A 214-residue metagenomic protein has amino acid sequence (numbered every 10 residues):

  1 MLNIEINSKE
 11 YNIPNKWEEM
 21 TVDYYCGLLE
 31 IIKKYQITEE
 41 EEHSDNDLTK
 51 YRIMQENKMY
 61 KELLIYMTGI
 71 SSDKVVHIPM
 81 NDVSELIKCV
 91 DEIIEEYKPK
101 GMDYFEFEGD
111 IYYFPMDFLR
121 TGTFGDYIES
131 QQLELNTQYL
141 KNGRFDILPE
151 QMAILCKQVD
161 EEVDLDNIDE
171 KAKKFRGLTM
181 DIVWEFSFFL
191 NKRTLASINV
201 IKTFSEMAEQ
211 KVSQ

Functional and structural regions predicted by a protein language model:
M1-Q214: Charged interaction scaffolds used for protein-protein
